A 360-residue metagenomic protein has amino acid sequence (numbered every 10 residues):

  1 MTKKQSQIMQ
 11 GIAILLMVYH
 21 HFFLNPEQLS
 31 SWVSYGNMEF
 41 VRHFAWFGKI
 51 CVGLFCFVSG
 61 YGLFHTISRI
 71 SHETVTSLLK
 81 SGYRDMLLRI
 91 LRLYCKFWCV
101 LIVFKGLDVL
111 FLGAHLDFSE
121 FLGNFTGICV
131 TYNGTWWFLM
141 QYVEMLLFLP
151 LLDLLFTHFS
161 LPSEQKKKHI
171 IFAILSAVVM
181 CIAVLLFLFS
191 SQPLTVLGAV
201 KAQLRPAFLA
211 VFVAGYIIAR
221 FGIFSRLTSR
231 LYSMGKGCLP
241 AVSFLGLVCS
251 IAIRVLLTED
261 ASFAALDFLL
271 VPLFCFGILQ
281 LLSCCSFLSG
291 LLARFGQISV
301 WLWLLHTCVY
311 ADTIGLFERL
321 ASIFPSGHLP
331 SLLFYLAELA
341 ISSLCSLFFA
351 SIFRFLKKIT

Functional and structural regions predicted by a protein language model:
M1-I182, R294, I298, L320-T360: Membrane-cytosol interface segments of multi-pass membrane proteins, especially ER/Golgi lipid-handling enzymes
L15-F22, G106, G123-I128, L175-S191 (+2 more regions): Aromatic-anchored segments of alpha-helical transmembrane domains
P26-V33, V109-A114, V184-V196, I251-D260 (+1 more regions): Juxtamembrane "helix-exit" motif on the non-cytosolic side of transmembrane helices
F40-V52, T126-Q141, F187-V213, S250-C275 (+1 more regions): Interfacial loop-to-helix transition and helix-capping segments at the boundaries of transmembrane helices
C99-L107, G123-T131, Q192-V196, F224-L231 (+1 more regions): Short juxtamembrane and helix-loop transition motifs at transmembrane-helix boundaries in membrane proteins
G106, G134, F212, S243-K357: Alpha-helical transmembrane segments of multi-pass integral membrane proteins
M145-L154, V213-L227, F274-F287: Alpha-helical transmembrane segments in multipass membrane proteins, preferentially the mid-helix core
Q165-M180, Y232-V248: Signature aromatic-anchored transmembrane alpha helix within multi-pass, membrane-resident enzymes that catalyze glycan
